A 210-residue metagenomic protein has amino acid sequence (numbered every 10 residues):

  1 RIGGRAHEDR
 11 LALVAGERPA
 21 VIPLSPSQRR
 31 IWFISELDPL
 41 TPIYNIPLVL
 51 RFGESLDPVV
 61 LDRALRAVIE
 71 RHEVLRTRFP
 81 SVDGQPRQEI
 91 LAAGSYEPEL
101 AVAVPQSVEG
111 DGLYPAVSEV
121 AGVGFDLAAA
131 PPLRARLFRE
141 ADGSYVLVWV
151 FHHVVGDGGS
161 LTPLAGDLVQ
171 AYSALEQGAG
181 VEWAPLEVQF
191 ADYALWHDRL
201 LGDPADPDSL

Functional and structural regions predicted by a protein language model:
R1, V74-R76, L210: Structured, non-catalytic alpha/beta "coupling" segments that mediate domain-domain communication and provide generic
I2-D9, A93-A101: Short, charged/polar, Gly/Pro-enriched secondary-structure boundary elements
R5, G16-G94, V108-P204: Acyl-group handoff/entry surfaces in thioester-processing enzymes
L11-A15: C-terminal, charged and often intrinsically disordered regions of DNA end-processing helicases and nucleases
H72, V102-A103: Helicase-primase coupling helices
D206-D208: Catalytic alpha-helical scaffold of carbohydrate-active enzymes acting on polysaccharides/glycoconjugates
